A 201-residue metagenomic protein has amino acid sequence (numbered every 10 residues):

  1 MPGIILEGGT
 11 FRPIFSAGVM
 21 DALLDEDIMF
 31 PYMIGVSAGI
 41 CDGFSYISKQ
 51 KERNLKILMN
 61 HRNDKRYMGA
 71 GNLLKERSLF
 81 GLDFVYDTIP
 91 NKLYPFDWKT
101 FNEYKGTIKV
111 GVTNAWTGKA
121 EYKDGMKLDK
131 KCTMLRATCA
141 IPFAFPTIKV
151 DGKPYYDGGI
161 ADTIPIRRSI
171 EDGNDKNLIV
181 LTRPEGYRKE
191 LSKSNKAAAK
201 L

Functional and structural regions predicted by a protein language model:
M1-V36, F44-L201: Patatin-like phospholipase
